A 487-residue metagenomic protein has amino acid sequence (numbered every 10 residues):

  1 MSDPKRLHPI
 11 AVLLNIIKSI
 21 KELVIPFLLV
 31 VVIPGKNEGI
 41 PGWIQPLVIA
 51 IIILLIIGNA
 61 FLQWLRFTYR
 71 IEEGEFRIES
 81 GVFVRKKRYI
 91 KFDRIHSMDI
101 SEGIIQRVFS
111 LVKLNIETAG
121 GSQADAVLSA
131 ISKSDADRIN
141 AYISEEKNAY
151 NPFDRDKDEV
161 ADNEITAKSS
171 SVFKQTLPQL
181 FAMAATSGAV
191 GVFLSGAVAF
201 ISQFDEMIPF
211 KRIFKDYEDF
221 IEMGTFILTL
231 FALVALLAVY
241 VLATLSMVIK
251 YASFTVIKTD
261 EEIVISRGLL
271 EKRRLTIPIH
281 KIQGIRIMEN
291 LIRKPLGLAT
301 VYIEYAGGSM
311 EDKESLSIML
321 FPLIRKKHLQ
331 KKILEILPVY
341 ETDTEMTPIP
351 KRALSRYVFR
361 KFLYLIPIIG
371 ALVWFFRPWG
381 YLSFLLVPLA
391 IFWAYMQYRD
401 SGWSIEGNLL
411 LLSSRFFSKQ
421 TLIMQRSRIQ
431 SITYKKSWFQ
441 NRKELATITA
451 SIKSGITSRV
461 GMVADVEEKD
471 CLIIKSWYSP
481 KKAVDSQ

Functional and structural regions predicted by a protein language model:
M1-Q487: N-terminal basic, Ser/Thr-rich segments that initiate or prime the first beta/alpha elements at protein or domain
